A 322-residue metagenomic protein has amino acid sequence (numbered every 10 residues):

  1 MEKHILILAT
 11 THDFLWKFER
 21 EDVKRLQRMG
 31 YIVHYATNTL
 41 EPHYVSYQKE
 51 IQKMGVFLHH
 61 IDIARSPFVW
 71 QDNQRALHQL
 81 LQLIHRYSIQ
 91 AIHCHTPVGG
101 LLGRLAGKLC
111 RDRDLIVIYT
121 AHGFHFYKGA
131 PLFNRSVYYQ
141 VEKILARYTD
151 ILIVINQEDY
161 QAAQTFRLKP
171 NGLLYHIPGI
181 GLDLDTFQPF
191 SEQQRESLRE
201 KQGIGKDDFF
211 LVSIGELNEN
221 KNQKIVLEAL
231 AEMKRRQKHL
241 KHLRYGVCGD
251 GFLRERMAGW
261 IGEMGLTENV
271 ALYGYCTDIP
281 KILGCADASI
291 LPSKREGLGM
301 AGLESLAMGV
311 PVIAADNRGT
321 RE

Functional and structural regions predicted by a protein language model:
L6-D72, E158-R167, L173-L174: N-terminal strand-loop element at the rim of the active site of nucleotide-sugar-dependent glycosyltransferases
W16-E21, F209-R235, F252-A258: A conserved mid-protein helix/loop that constitutes part of the nucleotide-sugar donor-binding site
Y44, Q48-K49, F187-I204, R235: A short helix/loop element that forms part of the nucleotide-sugar donor recognition site in Leloir-type
H59, K143-R195: Donor nucleotide-sugar binding/catalytic pocket of nucleotide-sugar-dependent glycosyltransferases
Q71-H78, L115-I118, F126-Y148: Nucleotide-sugar donor phosphate/pyrophosphate-binding loop at the beta->alpha transition of glycosyltransferases
A258-G274: Nucleotide-activated donor-binding/catalytic signature segment of Leloir-type glycosyltransferases, i.e., the conserved
Y275, K294: Aromatic "clamp/platform" in nucleotide-sugar-dependent glycosyltransferases that forms part of the donor/acceptor
P311-A314: Short hydrophobic beta-strand element within catalytic cores of glycosyltransferases and related nucleotide-activated
